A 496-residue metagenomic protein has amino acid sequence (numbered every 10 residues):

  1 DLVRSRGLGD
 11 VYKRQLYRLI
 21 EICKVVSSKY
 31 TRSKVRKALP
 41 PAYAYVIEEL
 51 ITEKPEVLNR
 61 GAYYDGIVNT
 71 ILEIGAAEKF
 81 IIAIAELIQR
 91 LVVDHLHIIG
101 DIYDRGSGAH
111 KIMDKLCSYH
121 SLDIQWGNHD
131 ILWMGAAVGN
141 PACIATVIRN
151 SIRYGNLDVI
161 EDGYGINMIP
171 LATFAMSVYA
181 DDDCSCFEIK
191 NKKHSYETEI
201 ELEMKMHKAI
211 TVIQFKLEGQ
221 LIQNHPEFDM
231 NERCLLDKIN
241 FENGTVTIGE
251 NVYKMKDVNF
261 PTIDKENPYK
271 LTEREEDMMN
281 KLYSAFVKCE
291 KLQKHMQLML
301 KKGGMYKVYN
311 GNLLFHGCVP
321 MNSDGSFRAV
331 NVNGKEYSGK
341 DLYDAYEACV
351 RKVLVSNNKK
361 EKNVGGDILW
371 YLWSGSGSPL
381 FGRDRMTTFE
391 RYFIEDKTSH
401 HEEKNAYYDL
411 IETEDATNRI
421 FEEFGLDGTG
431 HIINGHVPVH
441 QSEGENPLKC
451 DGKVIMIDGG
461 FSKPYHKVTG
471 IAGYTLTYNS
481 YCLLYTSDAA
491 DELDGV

Functional and structural regions predicted by a protein language model:
L2-L8, Y12, D488-G495: Single conserved hydrophobic/aromatic residue that forms the stacking wall/gate of nucleotide- or nucleobase-binding
R4-A85: Low-complexity, highly charged intrinsically disordered N-terminal segments that act as targeting/localization
R4-E21, L157-T262, E266-Y269: Non-catalytic, alpha-helical, charged scaffold/linker segments that couple or flank catalytic or architectural cores
R4-K37, D162-F187, Y343-H401: Low-complexity, serine/threonine/proline-enriched polar segments
D104-S107, H129-M134, I433, V437-E443: Active-site environment of divalent metal-dependent phosphoester hydrolases
I112, C117, D123-I124, N140-I152 (+2 more regions): Conserved beta-sheet core of the metallophosphoesterase superfamily
F228-D257, A285-F389: Extended, H/D-rich, highly charged conserved domains that either
A406-G425, G430-H431: Extended C-terminal subregions enriched in glycine
